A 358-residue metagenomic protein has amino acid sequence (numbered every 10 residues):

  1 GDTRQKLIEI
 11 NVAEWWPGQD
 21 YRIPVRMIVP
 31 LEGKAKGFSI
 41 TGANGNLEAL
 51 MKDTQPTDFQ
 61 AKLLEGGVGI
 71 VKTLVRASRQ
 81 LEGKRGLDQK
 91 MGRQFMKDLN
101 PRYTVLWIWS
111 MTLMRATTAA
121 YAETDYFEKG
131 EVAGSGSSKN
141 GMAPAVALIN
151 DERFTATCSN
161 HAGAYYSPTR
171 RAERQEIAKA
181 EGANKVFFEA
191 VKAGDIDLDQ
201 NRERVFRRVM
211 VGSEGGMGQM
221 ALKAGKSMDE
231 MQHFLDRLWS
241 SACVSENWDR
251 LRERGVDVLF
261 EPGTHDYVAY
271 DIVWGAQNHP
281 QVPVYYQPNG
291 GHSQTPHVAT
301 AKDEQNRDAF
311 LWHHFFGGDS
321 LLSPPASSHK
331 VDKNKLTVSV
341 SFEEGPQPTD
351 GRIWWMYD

Functional and structural regions predicted by a protein language model:
G1-K34, T73, P101-W107: N-terminal cap/lid segment of alpha/beta-hydrolase-fold proteins
A13-W15, E32, G42-A49, S138: Active-site glycine-rich loops that stabilize anionic/oxyanionic intermediates across multiple enzyme folds
G42-M114, A164-E181: Cap/lid segment of the alpha/beta-hydrolase catalytic domain
K90, T104, M142, V146-Q232 (+1 more regions): A catalytic-pocket lid/entrance helix-loop region that shapes and gates access to the active site across common
M96-M111, R115-S138, G182, A190-V191: Gly/Ser-rich "nucleophile elbow"/oxyanion-hole loop immediately N-terminal to the catalytic nucleophile in hydrolases
R202-G290, K333, S341-R352, Y357: Serine-hydrolase catalytic core
Q281-L311: Histidine-bearing beta->alpha loop at or near hydrolase active sites
F310-W355: Surface beta-strand/loop "capping" patches
